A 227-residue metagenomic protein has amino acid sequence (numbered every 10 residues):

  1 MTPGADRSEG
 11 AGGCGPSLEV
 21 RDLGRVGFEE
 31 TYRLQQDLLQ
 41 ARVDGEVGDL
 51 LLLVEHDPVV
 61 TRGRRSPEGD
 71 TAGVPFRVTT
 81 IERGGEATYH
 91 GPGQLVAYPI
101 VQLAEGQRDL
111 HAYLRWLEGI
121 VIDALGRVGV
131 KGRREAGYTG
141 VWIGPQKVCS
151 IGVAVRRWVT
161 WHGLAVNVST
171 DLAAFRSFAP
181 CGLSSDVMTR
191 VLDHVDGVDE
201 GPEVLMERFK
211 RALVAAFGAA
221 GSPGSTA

Functional and structural regions predicted by a protein language model:
M1-C149, S177, D199-V204, R208: N-terminal lobe of the biotin/lipoate ligase/transferase fold
V54-H56, S169, H194: Structured loops at beta-to-helix junctions and adjacent beta-edge loops in soluble globular domains
R64-G69, V148-F175: Short, conserved beta-strand/beta-arch hydrophobic-aromatic motifs that form part of recognition grooves or interface
R83, V153, D193: Active-site donor-binding loop signature of nucleotide-sugar glycosyltransferases
A97-P99, T139, I151-V153, L164-V168 (+1 more regions): A structural signal for short, well-ordered beta-strand segments
L172-A227: C-terminal accessory segment of soluble enzyme catalytic cores
